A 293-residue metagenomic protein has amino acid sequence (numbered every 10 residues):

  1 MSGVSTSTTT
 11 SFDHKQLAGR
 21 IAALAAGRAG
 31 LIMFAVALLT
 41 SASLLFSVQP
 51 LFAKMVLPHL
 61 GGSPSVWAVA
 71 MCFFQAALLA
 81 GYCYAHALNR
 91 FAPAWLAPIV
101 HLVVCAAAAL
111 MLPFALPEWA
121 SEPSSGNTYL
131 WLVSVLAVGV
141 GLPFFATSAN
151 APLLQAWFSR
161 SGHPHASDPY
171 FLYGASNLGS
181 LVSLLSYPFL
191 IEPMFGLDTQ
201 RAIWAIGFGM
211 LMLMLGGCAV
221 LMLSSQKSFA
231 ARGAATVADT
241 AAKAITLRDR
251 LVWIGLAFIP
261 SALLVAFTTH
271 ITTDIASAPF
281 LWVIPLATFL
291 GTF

Functional and structural regions predicted by a protein language model:
S2-F293: Alpha-helical transmembrane segments of multi-pass membrane proteins
